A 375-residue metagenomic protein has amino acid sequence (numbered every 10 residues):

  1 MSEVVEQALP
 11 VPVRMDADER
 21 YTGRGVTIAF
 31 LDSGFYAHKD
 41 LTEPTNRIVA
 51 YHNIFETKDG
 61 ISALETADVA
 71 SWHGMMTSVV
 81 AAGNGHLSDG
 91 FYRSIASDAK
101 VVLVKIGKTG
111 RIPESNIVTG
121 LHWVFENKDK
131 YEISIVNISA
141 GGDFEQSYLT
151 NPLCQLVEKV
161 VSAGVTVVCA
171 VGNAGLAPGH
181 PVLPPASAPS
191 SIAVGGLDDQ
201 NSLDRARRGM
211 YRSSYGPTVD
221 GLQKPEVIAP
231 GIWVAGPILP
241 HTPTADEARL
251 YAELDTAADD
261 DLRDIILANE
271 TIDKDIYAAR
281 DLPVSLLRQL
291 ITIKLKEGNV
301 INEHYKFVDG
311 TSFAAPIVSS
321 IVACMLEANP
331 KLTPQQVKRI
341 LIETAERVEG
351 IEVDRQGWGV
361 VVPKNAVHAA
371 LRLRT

Functional and structural regions predicted by a protein language model:
M1-F30, K58-W72, R207-G216, V361-K364: N-terminal domain-start motif of subtilase-like serine proteases
D16, D89-F91, L153, V157 (+2 more regions): Short beta-alpha junctions and helix-cap segments that line functional grooves
D16-H52, A63-S115, E132-S134, S162 (+4 more regions): Subtilisin-like serine protease catalytic core
L31-G34, A81-N84, V104-K108, I138-G142 (+7 more regions): Active-site-proximal beta-strand/loop segments in catalytic clefts of secreted hydrolases
D32, H52-N53, A186-S319: Extracellular S/T/G-rich loop segment that most often corresponds to the catalytic His/Ser-adjacent loop
M75-V80, T119, S214, P316-C324: Short amphipathic alpha-helical face segments that pack within enzyme cores and frequently flank/anchor catalytic
I106-S190, N201, V219-L222, N299-A315 (+1 more regions): Substrate-binding/access-modulating region of protease and related hydrolase catalytic domains
I133-N137, R280-L282, Q289-F313, E327-T375: C-terminal subdomain of the subtilisin-like protease fold in secreted/lumenal serine endopeptidases
